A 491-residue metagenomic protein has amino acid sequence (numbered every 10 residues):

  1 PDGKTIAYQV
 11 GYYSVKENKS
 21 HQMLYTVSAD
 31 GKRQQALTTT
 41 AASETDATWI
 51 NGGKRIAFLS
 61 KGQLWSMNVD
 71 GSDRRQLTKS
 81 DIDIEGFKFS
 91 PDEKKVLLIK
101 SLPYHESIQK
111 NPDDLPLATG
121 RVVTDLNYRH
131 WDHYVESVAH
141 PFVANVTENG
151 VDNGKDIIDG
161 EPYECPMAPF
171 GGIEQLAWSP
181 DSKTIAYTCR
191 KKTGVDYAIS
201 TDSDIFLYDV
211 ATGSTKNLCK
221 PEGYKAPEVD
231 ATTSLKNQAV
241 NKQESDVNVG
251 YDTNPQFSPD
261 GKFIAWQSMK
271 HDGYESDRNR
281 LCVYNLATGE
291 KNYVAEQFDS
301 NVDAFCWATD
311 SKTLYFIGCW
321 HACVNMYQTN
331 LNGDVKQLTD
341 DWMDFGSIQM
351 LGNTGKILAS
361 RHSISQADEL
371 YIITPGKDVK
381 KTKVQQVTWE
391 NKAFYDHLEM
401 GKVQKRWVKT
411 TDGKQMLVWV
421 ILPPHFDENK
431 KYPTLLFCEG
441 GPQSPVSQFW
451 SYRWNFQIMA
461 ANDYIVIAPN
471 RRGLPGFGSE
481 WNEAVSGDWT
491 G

Functional and structural regions predicted by a protein language model:
P1-I6, A41-A57, R74, D81-V96 (+15 more regions): Conserved beta-propeller blade repeats
P1-Q22: Beta-strand-rich domains and repeat architectures in extracellular enzymes and scaffolds, especially beta-propellers
Y12-K16, P103-E106, K192-V195, K270-Y274 (+2 more regions): Short glycine/acidic-enriched loop and turn motifs that connect beta-strands
H21-Q22, L98-G160, T188-K191, V195-F206 (+4 more regions): Predominantly five- to eight-bladed beta-propeller fold
S28-K32, N68-S72, V146-N149, D209-G213 (+3 more regions): Short loop/turn segments that connect beta-strands within beta-propeller blades
F89, L98-S107, K291, A304-N391: N-terminal targeting or regulatory segments adjacent to alpha/beta-hydrolase or S9 domains
G346-G491: Serine-hydrolase catalytic core recognition
